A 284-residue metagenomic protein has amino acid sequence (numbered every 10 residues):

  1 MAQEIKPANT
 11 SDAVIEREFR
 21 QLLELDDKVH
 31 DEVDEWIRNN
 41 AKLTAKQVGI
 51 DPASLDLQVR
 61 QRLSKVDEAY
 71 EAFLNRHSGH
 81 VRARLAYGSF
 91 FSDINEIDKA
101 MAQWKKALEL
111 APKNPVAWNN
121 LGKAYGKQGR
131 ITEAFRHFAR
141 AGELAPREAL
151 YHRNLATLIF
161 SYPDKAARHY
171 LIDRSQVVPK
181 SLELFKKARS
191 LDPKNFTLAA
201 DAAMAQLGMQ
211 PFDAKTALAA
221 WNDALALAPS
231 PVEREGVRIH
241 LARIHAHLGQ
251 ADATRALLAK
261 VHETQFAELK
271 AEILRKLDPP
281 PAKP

Functional and structural regions predicted by a protein language model:
M1-E71, R76: N-terminal leader/linker segments that initiate helical-solenoid repeat arrays
I5, E68, S175, P179 (+1 more regions): Terminal, low-structured helical/coil segments at or just beyond the last alpha-helical repeat
V59-E68, D93-K106, K127-R140, P163-K187 (+2 more regions): Structural signature of tandem alpha-helical TPR/SEL1-like repeats, specifically the intra-repeat loop/turn
L74-N75, K106-L110, A139-E143, E183-S190 (+2 more regions): Conserved structural position within tetratricopeptide repeats
S78, P112, P146, P193 (+2 more regions): Short coil turns that delineate tetratricopeptide repeat
A83, A117, Y151, L198 (+2 more regions): TPR alpha-solenoid repeat register
